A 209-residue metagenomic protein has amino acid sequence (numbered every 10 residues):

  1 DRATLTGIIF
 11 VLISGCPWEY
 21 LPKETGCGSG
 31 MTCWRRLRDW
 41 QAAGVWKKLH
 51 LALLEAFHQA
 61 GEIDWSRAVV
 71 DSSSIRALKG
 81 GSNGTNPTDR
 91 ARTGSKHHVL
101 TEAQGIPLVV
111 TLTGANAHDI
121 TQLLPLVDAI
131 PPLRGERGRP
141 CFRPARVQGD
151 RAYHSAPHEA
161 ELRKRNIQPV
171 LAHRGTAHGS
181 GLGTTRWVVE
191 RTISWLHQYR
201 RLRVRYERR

Functional and structural regions predicted by a protein language model:
D1-R209: Short alpha-helical elements
